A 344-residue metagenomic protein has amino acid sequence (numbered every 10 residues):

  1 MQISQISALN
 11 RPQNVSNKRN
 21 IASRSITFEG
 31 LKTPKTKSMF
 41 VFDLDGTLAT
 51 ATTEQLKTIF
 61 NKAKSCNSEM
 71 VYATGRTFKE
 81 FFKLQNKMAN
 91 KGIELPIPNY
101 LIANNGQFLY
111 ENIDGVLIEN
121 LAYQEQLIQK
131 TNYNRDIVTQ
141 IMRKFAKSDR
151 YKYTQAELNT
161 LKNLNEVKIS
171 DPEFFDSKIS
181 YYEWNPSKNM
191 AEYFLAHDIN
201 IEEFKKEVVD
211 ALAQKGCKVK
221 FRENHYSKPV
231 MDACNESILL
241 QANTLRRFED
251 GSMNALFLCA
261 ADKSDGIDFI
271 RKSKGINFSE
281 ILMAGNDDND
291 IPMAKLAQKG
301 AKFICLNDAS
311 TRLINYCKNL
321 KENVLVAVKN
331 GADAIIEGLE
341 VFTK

Functional and structural regions predicted by a protein language model:
M1-T33: Non-Sec secretion/translocation targeting segments of pathogen effectors
P34-K37, L95: Short, small/polar residue-rich loop motifs at catalytic or cofactor-binding pockets
T36-A51, A294: Asp-based phosphoryl-transfer active-site loop
M39-V41, Y100, L282: Hydrophobic "anchor" residues on beta-strands that sit immediately upstream of conserved functional sites
T53-S187, H197-D198: Active-site phosphate-binding/coordination module
Q85-K91, E207-V209, S310-K321: Short, aromatic/basic amphipathic alpha-helical patches
Q155-A284, D288-L296: Conserved acidic, metal-coordinating active-site core of Asp-based, Mg2+-dependent phosphoryl-transfer enzymes
F257-K344: Mg2+-dependent phosphoryl-transfer enzymes with acidic/Ser/Thr/Gly-rich catalytic loops
